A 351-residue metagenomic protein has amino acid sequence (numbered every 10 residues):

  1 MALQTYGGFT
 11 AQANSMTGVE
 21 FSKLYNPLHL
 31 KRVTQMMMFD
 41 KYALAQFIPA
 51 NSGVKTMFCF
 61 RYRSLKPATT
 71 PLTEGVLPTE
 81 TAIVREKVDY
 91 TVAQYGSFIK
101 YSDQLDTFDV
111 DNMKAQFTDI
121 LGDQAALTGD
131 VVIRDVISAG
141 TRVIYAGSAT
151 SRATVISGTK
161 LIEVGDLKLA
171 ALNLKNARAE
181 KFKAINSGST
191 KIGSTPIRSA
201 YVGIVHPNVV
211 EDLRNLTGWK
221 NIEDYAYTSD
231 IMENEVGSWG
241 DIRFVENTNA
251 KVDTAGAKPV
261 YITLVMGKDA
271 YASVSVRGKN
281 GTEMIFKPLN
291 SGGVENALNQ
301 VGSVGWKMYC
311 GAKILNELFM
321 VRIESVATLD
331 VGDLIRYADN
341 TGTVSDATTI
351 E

Functional and structural regions predicted by a protein language model:
A2-R32, M36, V155-K183, Y201-V202 (+1 more regions): Sequence/fold signature of self-assembling virion shell proteins
Q35-S97: Assembly/oligomerization interface modules of large self-assembling protein complexes
A50-N51, T195-I197: Extracellular/periplasmic catalytic domains that process cell-envelope and extracellular macromolecules
F58-F60, K100, V202-I204: Structural recognition of the beta-strand scaffold that forms the well-ordered cores of secreted hydrolase catalytic
A82-D109, V276-R277, G281: Short acidic, glycine/tyrosine-flanked loop/strand segments centered on an H-E-D-like triad
V92-Q94, R198, N299: Short, solvent-exposed loop/turn segments at the edges of secondary structure
L105-S187, L334, T343, T349-I350: Alpha-helical scaffold segments that mediate packing/assembly in large oligomeric complexes
I185-G188, I192-S194, V209: Divalent cation-coordinating acidic motifs and surrounding scaffolds that mediate Ca2+/Mg2+/Mn2+/Zn2+-dependent binding
